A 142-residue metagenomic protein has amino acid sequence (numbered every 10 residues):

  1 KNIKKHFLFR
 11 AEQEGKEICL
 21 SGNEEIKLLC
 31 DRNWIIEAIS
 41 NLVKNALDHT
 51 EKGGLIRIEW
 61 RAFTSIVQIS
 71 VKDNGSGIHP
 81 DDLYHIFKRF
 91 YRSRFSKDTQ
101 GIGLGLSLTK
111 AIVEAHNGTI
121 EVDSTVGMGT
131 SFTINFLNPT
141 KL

Functional and structural regions predicted by a protein language model:
K27-C30: Conserved micro-motifs of the catalytic ATP-binding
A46-L47: Short helix-loop "hinge" at the ATP-lid/N-box region of the Bergerat-fold HATPase_c
G53-S65: Short beta-strand/loop element within the Bergerat-fold HATPase_c
D73: Acidic ATP/Mg2+-coordinating residue in the GHKL
I78-F90, K110: Short conserved segment of the HATPase_c
G105, T109: Short alpha-helical Gxxx[C/S/T] motif in the catalytic ATP-binding
